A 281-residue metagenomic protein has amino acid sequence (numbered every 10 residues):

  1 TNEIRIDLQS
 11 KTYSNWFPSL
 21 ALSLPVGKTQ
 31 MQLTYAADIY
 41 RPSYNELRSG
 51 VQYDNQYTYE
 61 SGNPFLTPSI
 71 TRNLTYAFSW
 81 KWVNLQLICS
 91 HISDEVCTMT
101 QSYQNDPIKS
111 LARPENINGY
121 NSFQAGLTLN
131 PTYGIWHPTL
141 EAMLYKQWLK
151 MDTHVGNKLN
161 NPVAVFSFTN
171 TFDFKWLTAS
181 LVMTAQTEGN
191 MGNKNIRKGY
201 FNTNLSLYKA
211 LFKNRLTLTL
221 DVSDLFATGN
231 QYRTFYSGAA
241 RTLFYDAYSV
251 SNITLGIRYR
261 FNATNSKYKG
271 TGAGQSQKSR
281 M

Functional and structural regions predicted by a protein language model:
T1, L24-K28, Y35-R41, V51 (+9 more regions): Transmembrane beta-strands of outer-membrane beta-barrel pores
T1-Q9, Y13-P25, T139, V165-G189: Surface-exposed extracellular loop regions of Gram-negative outer-membrane beta-barrel proteins
N2-S10, Y57-P64, T71, Q104-N116 (+3 more regions): Extracellular loop and loop/strand-boundary signature of outer-membrane beta-barrel proteins
L8-K11, I39-S93, S110-Q124, Y248-S251: Outer-membrane beta-barrel signature, preferentially recognizing the C-terminal barrel domain of Gram-negative
P18, M31-L33, L74, V83-L87 (+5 more regions): Transmembrane beta-strands of outer-membrane beta-barrel proteins
L20-L24, L74-W80, A125-Y133, L144 (+4 more regions): Residues on the lipid-exposed face of transmembrane beta-strands in outer-membrane beta-barrel proteins
T67, Q86-E141, K146, K150-S167: Outer membrane beta-barrel strand-and-loop segments of large Gram-negative receptors, especially TonB-dependent
K209-M281: C-terminal beta-signal and adjacent terminal beta-strands/loops of Gram-negative outer-membrane beta-barrel proteins
